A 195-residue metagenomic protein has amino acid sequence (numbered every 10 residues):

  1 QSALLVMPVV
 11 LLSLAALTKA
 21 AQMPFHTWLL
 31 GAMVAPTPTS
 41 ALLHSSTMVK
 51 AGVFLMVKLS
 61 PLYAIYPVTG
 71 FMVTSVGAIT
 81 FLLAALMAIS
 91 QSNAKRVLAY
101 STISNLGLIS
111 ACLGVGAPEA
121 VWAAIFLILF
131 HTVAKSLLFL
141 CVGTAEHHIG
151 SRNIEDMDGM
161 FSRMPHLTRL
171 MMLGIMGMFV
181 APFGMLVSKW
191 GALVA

Functional and structural regions predicted by a protein language model:
Q1-A195: Hydrophobic transmembrane alpha-helices and their helix-loop junctions in integral membrane proteins
